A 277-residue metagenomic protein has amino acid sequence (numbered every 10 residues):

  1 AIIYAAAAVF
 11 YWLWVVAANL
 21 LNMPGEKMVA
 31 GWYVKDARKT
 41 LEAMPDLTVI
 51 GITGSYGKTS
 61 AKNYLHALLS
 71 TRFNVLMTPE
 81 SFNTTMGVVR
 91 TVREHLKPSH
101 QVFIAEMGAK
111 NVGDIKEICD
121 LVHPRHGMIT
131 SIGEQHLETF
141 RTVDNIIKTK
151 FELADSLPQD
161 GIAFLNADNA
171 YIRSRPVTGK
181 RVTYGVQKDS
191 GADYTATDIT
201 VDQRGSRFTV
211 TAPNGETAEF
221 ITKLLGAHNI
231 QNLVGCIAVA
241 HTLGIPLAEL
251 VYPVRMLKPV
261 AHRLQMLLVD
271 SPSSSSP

Functional and structural regions predicted by a protein language model:
A1-I2, P277: Accessible peptide chain termini
I2-A167, Y171-G179, V234, A240-L243 (+1 more regions): Phosphate-binding loop of NTP-binding sites
I129-S276: Acidic, Mg2+-coordinating active-site environments of NTP-dependent enzymes
